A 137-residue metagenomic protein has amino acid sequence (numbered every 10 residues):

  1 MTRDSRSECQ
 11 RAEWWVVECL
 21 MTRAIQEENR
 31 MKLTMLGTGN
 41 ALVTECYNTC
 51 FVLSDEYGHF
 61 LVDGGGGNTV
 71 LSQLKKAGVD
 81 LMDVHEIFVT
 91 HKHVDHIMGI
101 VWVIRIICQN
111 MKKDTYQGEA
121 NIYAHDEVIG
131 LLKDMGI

Functional and structural regions predicted by a protein language model:
S5-S7: Serine residues within intrinsically disordered or low-complexity segments
W14-W15: Tryptophan (W) side chains
E28-A77: Conserved beta-strand hairpin/beta-sheet module of binuclear metal-dependent hydrolase folds, prominently
N68-A120: Active-site metal-binding motif and surrounding structural segment of the metallo-beta-lactamase
Y116-I137: Metallo-beta-lactamase
